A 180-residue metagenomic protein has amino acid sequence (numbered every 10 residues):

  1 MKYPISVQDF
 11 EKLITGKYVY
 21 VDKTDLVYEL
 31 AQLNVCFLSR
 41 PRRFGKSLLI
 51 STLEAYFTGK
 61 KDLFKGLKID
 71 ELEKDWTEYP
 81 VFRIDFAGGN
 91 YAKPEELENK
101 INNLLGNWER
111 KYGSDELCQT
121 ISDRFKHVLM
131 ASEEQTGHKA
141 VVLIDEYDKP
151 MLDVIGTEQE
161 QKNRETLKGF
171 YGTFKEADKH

Functional and structural regions predicted by a protein language model:
M1-H180: Phosphate-binding site recognition
